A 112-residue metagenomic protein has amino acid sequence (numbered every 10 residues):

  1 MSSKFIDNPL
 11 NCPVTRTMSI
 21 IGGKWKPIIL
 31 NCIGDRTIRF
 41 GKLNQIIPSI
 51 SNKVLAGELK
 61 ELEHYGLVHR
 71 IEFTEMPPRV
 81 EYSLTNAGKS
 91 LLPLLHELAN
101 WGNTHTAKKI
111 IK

Functional and structural regions predicted by a protein language model:
M1-P9, T106-K112: HhH-family (HhH-GPD) DNA N-glycosylase catalytic core used in base-excision repair
N8-V54, P78-E81, K112: N-terminal helix-turn-helix DNA-binding core of bacterial DNA-binding proteins
V14, L92-G102, T106: Hydrophobic alpha-helical core bundles mediating ligand binding, dimerization, or RNAP-core interactions
R16, G57, A87, L98-W101: Residues within well-formed alpha-helices
L55, L59-L62: Basic amphipathic alpha-helical segments that dock to polyanions
T74-L98: Basic, amphipathic "hinge/linker" alpha-helix immediately C-terminal to the N-terminal HTH DNA-binding motif
